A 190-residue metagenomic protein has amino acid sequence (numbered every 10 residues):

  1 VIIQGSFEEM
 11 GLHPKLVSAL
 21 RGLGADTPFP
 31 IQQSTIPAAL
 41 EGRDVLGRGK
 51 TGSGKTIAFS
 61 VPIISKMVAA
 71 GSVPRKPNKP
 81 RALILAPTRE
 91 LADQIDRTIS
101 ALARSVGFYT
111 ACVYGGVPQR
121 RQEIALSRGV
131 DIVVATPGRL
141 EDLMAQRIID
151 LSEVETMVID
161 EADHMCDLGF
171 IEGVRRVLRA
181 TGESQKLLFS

Functional and structural regions predicted by a protein language model:
I2-G49, A58, D160: Conserved pre-motif I regulatory segment
E9, P14-D26, S72-A145, E153-T156: Conserved nucleic-acid-binding Ia/Ib motif block in the N-terminal RecA-like helicase ATPase lobe
Q33-V45, T56-K76, D93, R97-L102 (+2 more regions): Walker A/P-loop NTP-binding motif
E41-G47, P80-A82, V130-D131, S184-Q185: Pre-Walker A (Motif I) flank of P-loop NTPase domains
L46-K50, L85, S190: Residues at the beta-strand->loop junction immediately N-terminal to the Walker
G52-G54: Conserved glycine(s) of the Walker
P137-L188: SF2 helicase catalytic motif II
